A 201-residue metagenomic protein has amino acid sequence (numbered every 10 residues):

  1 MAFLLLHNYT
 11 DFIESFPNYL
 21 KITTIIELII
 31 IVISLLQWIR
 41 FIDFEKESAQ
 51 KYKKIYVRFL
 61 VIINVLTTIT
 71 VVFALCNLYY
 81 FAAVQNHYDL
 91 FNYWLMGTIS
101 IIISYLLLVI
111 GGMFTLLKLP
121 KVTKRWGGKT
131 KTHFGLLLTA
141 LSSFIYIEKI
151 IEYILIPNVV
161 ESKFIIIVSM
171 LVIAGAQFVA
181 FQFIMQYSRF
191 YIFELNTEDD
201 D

Functional and structural regions predicted by a protein language model:
M1-V84, I167-V168: N-terminal first transmembrane alpha-helix
L4-H7, T67-W94, S143-I165: Alpha-helical transmembrane segments and their membrane-interface junctions in multi-pass membrane proteins
E14-I31, Y88-L106, S169-A174: Alpha-helical transmembrane segments
L28-L36, T67-L75, I102-L108, G135-K149 (+1 more regions): Hydrophobic core of alpha-helical transmembrane segments in multi-pass integral membrane proteins
L36-V57, I110-K131, L155, M185-D200: Cytoplasmic membrane-interface regions of multi-pass membrane proteins
K53-V71, W94-I99, G127-S142: Transmembrane alpha-helical segments of multi-pass membrane proteins
I69-T130: Membrane-proximal helix-loop-helix units in multi-pass membrane proteins
H133-D201: C-terminal transmembrane-bundle signature of multipass membrane proteins, characterized by strong activation on
